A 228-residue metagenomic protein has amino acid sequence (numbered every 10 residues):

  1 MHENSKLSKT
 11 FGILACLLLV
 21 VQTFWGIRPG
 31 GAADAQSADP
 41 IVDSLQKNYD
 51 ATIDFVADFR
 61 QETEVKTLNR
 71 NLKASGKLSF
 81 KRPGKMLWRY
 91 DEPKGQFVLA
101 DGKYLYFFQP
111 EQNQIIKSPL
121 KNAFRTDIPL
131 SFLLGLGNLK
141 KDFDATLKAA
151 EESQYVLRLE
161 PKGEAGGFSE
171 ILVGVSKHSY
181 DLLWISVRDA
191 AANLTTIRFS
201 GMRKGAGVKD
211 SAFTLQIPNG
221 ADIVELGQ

Functional and structural regions predicted by a protein language model:
M1-S8: N-terminal secretory signal peptides that target proteins for export/translocation
G12-F24: Bacterial N-terminal signal peptides
G26-R70, I217-Q228: N-terminal leader/targeting segments and the immediate start of mature chains
S44, D50-G102: N-terminal mature ectodomain segment of secretory-pathway/periplasmic proteins
K77-D127, T195-T196: An acidic-aromatic
Q112-Y155: Flexible, surface-exposed loop/linker segments and immediately adjacent secondary-structure boundaries
N138-D144, K148-Q228: Gly/Pro-enriched, hydrophobic low-complexity segments that function as extracytoplasmic propeptides/linkers
